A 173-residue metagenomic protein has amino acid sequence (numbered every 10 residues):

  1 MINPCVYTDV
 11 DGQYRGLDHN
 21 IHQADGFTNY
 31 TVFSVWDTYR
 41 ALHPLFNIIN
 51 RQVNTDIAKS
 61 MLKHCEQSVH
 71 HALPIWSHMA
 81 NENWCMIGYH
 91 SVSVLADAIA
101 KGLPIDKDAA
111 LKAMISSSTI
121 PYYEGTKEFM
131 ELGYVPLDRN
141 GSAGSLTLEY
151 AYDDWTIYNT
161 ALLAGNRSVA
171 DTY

Functional and structural regions predicted by a protein language model:
M1-Y30, V35, N50, K101-L103: Function-dense linear segments that define catalytic or interfacial modules in macromolecule-processing proteins
T31-A164: Aromatic-rich carbohydrate-recognition surfaces in CAZymes
N54, V169-A170: Solenoid-repeat scaffolds in large eukaryotic assemblies
I57, T172-Y173: Alpha-helical solenoid repeat scaffolds, predominantly canonical TPR units
